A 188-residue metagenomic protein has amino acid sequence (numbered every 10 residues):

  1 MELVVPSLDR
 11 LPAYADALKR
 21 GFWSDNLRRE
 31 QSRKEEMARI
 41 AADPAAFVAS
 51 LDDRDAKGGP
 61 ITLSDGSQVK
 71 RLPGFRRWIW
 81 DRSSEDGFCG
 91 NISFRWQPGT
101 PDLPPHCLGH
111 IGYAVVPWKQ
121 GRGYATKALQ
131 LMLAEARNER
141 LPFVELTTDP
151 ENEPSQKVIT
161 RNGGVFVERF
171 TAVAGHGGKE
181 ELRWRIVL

Functional and structural regions predicted by a protein language model:
M1-H110, E135, V167, A172-L188: GNAT-family acyltransferases
E2, G112-A114, E145-T147: Short aromatic/hydrophobic contact patches that present stacked aromatics for nucleic-acid/ligand binding
H110, F143, P154: Amphipathic alpha-helical recognition patches that constitute DNA-binding helices
G112-V115, G121-N138, Q156-R161: Conserved acetyl-CoA-binding loop-helix of GNAT-fold acetyltransferases
A136-T148: Conserved GNAT acetyl-CoA-binding A-motif
L146-Q156: Conserved beta-strand-loop-alpha-helix junction that forms the acyl-donor binding cleft
